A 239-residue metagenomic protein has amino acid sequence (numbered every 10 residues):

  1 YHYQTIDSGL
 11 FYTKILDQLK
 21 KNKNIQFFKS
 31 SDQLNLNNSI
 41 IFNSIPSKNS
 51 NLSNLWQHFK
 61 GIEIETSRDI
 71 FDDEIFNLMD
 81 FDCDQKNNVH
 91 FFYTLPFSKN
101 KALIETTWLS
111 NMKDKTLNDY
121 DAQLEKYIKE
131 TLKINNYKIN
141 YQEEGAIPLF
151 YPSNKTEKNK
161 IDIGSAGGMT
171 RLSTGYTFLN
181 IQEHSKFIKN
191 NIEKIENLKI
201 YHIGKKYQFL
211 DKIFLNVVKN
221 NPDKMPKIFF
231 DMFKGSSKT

Functional and structural regions predicted by a protein language model:
Y1-I6: Glycine-rich active-site loop/strand segments that organize a redox cofactor
G9, T13-K138, P148-T156: Predominantly flavin-linked oxidoreductase catalytic cores and closely associated redox partners
F11, Y120, D162, I181-H184 (+2 more regions): Alpha-helical structural motif
K86-V89, E144-D162, L172, V217-D223 (+1 more regions): FAD-binding beta-loop-beta segment adjacent to the flavin cofactor pocket
T94, K99-N100, E157-S173: Short FAD-binding loop at a beta-strand-to-alpha-helix junction that anchors the flavin cofactor in diverse
K113-E143, N154, I161, Q182-K206: Flavin-binding catalytic cores
A166-F187: A conserved FAD-binding loop/helix module that cradles the flavin
K186-T239: C-terminal helical "tail/cap" subdomain of flavin- and related membrane-associated enzymes
